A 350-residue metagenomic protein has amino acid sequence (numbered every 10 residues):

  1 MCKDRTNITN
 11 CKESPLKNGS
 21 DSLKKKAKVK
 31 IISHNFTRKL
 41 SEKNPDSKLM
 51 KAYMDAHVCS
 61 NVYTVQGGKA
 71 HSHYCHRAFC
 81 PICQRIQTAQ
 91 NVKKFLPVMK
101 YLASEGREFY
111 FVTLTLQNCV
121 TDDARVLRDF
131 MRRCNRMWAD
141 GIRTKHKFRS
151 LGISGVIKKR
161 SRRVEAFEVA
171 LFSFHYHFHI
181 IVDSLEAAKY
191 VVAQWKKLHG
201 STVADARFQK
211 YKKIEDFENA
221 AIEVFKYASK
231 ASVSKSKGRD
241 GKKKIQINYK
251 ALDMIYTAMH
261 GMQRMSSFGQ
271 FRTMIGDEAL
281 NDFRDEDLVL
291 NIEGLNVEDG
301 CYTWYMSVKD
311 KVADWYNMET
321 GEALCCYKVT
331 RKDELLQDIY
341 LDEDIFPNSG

Functional and structural regions predicted by a protein language model:
M1-F174, S184-G350: Right-hand nucleic-acid polymerase module
